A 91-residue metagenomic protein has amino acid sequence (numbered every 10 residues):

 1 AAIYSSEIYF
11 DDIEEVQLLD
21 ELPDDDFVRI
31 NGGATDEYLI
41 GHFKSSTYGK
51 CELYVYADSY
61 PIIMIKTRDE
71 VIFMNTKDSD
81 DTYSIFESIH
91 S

Functional and structural regions predicted by a protein language model:
A2-E7, E15-K66: Non-transmembrane, membrane-adjacent beta-strand/coil modules in membrane-associated proteins and peripheral
L22, Y56-S91: Terminal and domain-flanking low-complexity segments
